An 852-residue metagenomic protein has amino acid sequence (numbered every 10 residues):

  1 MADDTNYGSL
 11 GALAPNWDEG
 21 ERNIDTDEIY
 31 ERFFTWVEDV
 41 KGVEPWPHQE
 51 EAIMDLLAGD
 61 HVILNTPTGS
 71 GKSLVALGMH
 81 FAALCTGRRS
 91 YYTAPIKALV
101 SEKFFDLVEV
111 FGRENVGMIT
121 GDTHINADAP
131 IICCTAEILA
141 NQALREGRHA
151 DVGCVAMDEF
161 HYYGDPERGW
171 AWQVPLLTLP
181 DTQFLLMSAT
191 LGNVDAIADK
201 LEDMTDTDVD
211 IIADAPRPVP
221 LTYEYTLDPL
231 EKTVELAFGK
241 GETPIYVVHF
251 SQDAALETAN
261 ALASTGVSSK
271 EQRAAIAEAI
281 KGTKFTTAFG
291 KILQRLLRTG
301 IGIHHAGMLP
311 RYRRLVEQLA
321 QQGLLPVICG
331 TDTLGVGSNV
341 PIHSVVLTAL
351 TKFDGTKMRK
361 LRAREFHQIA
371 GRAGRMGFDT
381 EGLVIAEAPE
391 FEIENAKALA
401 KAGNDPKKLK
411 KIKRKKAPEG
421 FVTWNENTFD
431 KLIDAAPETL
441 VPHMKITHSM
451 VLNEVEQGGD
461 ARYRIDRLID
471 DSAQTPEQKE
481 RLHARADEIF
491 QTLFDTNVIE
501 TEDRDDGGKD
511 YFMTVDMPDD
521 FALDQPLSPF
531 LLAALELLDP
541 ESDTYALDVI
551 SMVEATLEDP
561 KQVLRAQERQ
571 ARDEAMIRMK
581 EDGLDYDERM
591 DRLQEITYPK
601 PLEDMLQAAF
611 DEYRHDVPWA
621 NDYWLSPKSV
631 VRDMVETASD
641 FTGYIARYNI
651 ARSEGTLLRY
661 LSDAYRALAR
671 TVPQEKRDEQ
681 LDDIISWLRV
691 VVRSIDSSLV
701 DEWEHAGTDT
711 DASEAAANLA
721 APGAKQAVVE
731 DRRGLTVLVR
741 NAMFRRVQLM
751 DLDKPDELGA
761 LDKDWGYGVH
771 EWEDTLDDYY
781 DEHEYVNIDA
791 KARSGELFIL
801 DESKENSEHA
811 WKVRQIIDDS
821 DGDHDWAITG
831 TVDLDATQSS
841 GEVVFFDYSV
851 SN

Functional and structural regions predicted by a protein language model:
M1-V62, V267-R298: Helicase-associated low-complexity/disordered flanking segments
W36, V40-T222, T226, P244-S269 (+1 more regions): Conserved P-loop/Walker A NTP-binding site and adjacent catalytic elements of P-loop NTPases
Y91-T93, S101, V108-G117, Q252-V327 (+1 more regions): Conserved C-terminal RecA-like helicase domain
D128-L144, T299-R313, L319-N339: Conserved two-lobed SF2 helicase motor
V152-V155, V327-K352, E381-E387: A short beta-strand element within the Helicase C-terminal
E224-F250, E257-N260, R314-G323: Conserved interdomain hinge at the start of the Helicase C-terminal
G302, Q322, D405-K408, I412-D756 (+1 more regions): Non-catalytic terminal extensions of ATP-dependent helicases
S344-L347, T351-D354, R359-A400, N404: Conserved segment of the helicase C-terminal RecA-like domain
